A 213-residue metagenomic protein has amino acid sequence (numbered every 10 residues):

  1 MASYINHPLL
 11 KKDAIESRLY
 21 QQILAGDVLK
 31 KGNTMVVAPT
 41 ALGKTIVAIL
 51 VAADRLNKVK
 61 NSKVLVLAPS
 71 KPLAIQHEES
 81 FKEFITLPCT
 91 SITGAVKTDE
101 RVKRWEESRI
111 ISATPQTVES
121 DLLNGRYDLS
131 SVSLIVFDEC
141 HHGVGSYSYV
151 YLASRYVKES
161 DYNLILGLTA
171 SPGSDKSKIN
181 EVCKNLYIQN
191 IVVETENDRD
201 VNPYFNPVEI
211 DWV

Functional and structural regions predicted by a protein language model:
M1-V37: Conserved pre-motif I regulatory segment
K30-V36, N61-K63, S108-R109, L164: Pre-Walker A (Motif I) flank of P-loop NTPase domains
K31-V51: Walker A/P-loop
T40-V47, N61-F81, E119, P172-K178: Conserved Walker A/P-loop ATP-binding site and its immediately adjacent core in helicase/helicase-like ATPase domains
L73-A95, C183-Y187: Conserved helix-turn-beta segment of the N-terminal RecA-like "Helicase ATP-binding" lobe in SF1/SF2 helicases
V96-S133, S154-R155: Conserved helix/coil segment N-terminal to the catalytic DExD/H
P115, D138-C140: Walker B catalytic acidic pair
H142-P207: Post-DEXD/H (motif II) to motif III coupling segment of the RecA-like Helicase ATP-binding lobe
